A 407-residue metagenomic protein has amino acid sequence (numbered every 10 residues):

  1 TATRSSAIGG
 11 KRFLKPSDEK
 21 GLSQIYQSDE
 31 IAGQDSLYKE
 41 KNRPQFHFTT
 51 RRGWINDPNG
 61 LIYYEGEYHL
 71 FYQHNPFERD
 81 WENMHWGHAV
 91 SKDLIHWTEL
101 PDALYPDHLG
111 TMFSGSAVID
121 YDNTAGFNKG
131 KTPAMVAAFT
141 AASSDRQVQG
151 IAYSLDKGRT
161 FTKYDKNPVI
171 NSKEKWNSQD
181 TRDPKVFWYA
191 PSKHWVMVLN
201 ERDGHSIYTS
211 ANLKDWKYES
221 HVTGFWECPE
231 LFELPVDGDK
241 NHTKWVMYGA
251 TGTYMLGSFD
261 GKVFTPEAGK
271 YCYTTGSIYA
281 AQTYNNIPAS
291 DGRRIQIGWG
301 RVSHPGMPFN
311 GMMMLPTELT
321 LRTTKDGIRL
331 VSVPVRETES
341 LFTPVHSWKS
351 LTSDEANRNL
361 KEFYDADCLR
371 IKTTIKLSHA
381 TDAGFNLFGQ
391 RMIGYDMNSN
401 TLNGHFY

Functional and structural regions predicted by a protein language model:
T3-K11, E30-Q34, D260-A268, C272-G276 (+1 more regions): Beta-rich accessory regions
D18-N59, E78-W81, H96-K129, G158-W188 (+6 more regions): Surface loop/turn signatures of beta-propeller and other carbohydrate-active proteins
E67-L70, A125-F139, S192-M197, D239-V246 (+1 more regions): Entry beta-strands of beta-propeller and related beta-repeat scaffolds
F71-N75, F139-S143, L199-E201, G249-A250: Beta-strand C-termini and the immediately following turn/loop, strongest in propeller blades
N75-R79, A142-D145, D203-G204, V302-P305: Short glycine/acidic-enriched loop and turn motifs that connect beta-strands
H85-G87, Q149-A152, S206, T253: A short loop-to-beta-strand structural motif that recurs across blades of beta-propeller domains
S91, A152-L155, I207-S210, S258: Conserved Ser/Thr-centered positions that define the repeating blades of beta-propeller domains
E201-A211, Y218: Surface-exposed extracellular loop regions of Gram-negative outer-membrane beta-barrel proteins
